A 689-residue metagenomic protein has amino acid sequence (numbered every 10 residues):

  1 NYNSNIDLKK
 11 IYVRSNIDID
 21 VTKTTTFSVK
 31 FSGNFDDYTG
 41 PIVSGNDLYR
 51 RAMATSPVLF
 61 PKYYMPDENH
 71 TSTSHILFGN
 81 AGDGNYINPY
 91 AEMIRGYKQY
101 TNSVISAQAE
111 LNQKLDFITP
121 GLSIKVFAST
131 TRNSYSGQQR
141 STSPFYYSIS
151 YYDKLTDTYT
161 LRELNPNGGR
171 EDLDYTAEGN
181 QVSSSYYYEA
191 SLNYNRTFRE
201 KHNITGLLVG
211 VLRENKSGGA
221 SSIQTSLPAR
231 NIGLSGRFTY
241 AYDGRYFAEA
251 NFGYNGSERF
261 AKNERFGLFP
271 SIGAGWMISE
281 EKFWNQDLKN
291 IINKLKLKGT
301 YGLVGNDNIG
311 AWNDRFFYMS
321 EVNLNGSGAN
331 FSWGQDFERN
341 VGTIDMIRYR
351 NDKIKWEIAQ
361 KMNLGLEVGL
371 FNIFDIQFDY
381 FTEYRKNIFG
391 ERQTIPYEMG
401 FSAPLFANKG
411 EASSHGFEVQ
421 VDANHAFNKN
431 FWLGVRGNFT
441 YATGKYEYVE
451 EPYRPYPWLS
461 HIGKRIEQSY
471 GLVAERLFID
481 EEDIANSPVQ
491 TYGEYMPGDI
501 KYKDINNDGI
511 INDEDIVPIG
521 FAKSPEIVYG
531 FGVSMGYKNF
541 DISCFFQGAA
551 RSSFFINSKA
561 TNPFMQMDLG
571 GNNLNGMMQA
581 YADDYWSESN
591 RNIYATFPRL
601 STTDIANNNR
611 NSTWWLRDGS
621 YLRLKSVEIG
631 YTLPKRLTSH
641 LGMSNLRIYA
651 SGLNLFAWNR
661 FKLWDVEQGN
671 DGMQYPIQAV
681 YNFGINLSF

Functional and structural regions predicted by a protein language model:
N1, K9-R14, D18-V21, S32 (+13 more regions): Outer-membrane beta-barrel transmembrane strands
N1-I6, K10-N85, K98-N102, Y135-G137 (+7 more regions): Flexible loop and strand-edge segments within Gram-negative outer membrane beta-barrel domains
T24, K114-I124, G137-Q139, T197-I204 (+11 more regions): Short loop/turn motifs that connect adjacent beta-strands in outer-membrane beta-barrel proteins
G33-D37, S106, A128-S136, R196 (+13 more regions): Transmembrane beta-strands of outer-membrane beta-barrel pores
V43, A311-D314, S320-G326, N424-K523 (+2 more regions): Conserved small-residue
F60, M65-D67, T142, Y146-F252 (+1 more regions): Outer-membrane beta-barrel transmembrane domain signature of Gram-negative proteins, especially the mid-to-C-terminal
Y90, T158, Q468, A549-R647: Extracytoplasmic gating/loop element in the C-terminal half of outer-membrane beta-barrel translocons and assembly
I204, G219, N285-I358, Q377-A412 (+3 more regions): Solvent-exposed loop/turn elements at secondary-structure boundaries
